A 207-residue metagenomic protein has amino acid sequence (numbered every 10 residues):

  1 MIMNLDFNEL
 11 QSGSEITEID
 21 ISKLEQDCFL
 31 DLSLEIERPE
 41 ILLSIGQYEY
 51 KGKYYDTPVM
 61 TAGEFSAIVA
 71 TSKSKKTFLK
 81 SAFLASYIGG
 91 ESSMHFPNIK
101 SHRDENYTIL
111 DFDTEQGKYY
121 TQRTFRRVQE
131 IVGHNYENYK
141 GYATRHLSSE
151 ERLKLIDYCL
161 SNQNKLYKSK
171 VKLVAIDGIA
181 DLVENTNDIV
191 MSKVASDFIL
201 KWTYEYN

Functional and structural regions predicted by a protein language model:
M1-I16: Interdomain "pre-motor" coupling segment immediately N-terminal to P-loop NTPase/helicase cores
G13-V128: The Walker A/P-loop phosphate-binding site
Y87, E91-S92, V132, V183 (+1 more regions): A generic secondary-structure signal for well-formed alpha-helical elements
S92-M94, H134-N138, F198-W202: Glycine-rich loops and low-complexity Gly/Arg-rich segments that provide flexible linkers or classic glycine-based
H102-V194: Conserved inter-motif catalytic segment of the P-loop NTP-binding fold
K193-N207: Substrate-engagement module of ASCE P-loop NTPases
